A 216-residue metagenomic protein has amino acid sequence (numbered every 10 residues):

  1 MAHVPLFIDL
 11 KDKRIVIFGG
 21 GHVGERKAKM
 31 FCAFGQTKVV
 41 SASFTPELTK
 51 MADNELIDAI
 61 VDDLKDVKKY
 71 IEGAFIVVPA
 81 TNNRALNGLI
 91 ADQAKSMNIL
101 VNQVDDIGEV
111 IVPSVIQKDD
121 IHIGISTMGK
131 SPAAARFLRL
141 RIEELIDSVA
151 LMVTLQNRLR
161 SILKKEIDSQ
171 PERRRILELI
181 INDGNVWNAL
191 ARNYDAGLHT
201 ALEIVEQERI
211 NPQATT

Functional and structural regions predicted by a protein language model:
M1-A52: Hydrophobic, well-ordered beta-alpha structural blocks that scaffold small-molecule cofactor pockets
F7-L10, C32, K69-I71, S114-K118: Solvent-exposed alpha-helices and their adjacent loops that cap or buttress functional pockets in soluble metabolic
H22-V23, A85, G129: Residue-level detector of alpha-helix initiation sites
E25, F44-L48, G108-V112, S131-A133: Short gly/pro/ser/thr-enriched loop/turn and capping motifs at secondary-structure boundaries
A42-P46, Q103-G108, A150-L155: A short glycine-rich beta-strand->turn/loop micro-motif centered on a GG-aromatic cluster
D53-V112, L138: Phosphate-bearing ligand-interacting subdomains that bind or position ATP/ADP/UDP/GDP/NAD(P) or nucleotide-linked
F75-T81, V112-K130: Short basic, glycine-rich beta-strand/loop surfaces that mediate nucleic-acid
G129-T216: An accessory alpha-helical subdomain
